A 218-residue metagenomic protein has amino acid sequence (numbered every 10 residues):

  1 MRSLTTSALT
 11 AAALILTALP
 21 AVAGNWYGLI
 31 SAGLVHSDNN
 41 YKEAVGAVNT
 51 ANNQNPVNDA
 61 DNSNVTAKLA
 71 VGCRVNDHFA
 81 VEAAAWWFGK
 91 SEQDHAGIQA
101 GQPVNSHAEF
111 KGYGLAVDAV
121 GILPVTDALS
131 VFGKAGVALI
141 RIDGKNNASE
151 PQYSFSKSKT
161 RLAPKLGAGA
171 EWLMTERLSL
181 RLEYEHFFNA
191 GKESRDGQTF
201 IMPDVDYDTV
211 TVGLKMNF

Functional and structural regions predicted by a protein language model:
M1-W26: Cleavable N-terminal export/targeting peptides
G24-Y27, A32-N40, A67-A148, W172 (+1 more regions): Gram-negative (and chloroplast) outer-membrane scaffold detector with strong preference for beta-barrel transmembrane
S31-T66: Long, hydrophobic/aromatic N-terminal blocks
G46-N52, H95-Q102, D143-P151, F188-S194: Flexible, solvent-exposed coil segments and beta strand-coil junctions, predominantly the extracellular/periplasmic
N52-S63, V104-K111, Q152-L162, G191 (+1 more regions): Replace "Gram-negative outer membrane beta-barrel proteins" with "bacterial and organellar outer membrane beta-barrel
K68-R74, K165-G169, S179-R181: Short, conserved structural micro-motifs that define repeat-unit consensus positions and nucleotide-binding loops
E171, T175, L180-N189, E193 (+1 more regions): K/E-rich alpha-helical interaction surfaces of small helical-bundle regulatory domains
